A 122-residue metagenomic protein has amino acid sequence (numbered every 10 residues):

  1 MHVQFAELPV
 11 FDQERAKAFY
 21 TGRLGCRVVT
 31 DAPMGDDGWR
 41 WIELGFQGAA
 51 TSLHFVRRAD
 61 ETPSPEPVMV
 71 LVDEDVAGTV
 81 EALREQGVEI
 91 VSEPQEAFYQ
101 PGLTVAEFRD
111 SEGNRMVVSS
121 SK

Functional and structural regions predicted by a protein language model:
M1-K17, E66-M69, S119-K122: N-terminal beta-strand motif that seeds the catalytic metal site of vicinal oxygen chelate
H2, R40, A49, P65-P67 (+1 more regions): Residues that flank catalytic or metal-binding motifs in active/ligand-binding sites
F5-L8, V29-A32, R40, V80-K122: Vicinal oxygen chelate
E7-A50: Core segments of cupin and vicinal oxygen chelate
Q13, E74-V76: Helix N-cap motif at beta-to-alpha junctions
F19, A77-A82: Short amphipathic alpha-helices within nucleic acid-binding modules
Q47-T51, E61-P63, V76-G78: Short, charged/polar surface micro-motifs in flexible loops or helix N-caps
